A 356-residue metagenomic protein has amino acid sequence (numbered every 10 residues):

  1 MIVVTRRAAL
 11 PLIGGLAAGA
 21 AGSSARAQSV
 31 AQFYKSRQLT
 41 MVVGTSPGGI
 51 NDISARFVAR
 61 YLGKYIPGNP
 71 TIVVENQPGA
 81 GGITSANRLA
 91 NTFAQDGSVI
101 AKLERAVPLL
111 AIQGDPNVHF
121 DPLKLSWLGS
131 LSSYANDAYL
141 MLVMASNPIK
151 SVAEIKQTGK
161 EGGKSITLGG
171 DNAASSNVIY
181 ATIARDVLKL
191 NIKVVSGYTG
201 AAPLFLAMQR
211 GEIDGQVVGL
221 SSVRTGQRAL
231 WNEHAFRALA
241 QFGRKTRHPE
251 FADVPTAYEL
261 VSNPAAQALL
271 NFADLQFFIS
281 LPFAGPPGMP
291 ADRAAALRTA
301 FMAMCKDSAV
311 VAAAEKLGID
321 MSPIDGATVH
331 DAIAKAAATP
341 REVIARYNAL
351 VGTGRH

Functional and structural regions predicted by a protein language model:
M1-L16: N-terminal secretory signal peptides and thylakoid transit peptides that target proteins across membranes
R26-M41, P67-P70, F93-V99, K156-T167 (+5 more regions): Immediate post-signal peptide segment of exported/extracytoplasmic ligand-binding proteins
T40-A55, P78-G81, G169-S176: Extracytoplasmic "Venus flytrap"
R56, I83-D96, T182-V187, A202-Q216 (+3 more regions): Short helices/loops that flank or line small-molecule/ion binding pockets
K64, R88-V99, P108-P203, A207-R210 (+2 more regions): Hinge/capping helix and adjacent helix->loop/strand transition within the periplasmic-binding protein
T71-G79, G129, L168-D171, I192-G200 (+2 more regions): Short beta-strand-to-loop elements that line the ligand-binding cleft of bilobed periplasmic-binding protein-like
A101-V107, G200-A201, Q216-R224, Q241-R244 (+1 more regions): Beta->alpha turn/N-cap motifs
G226-C305, G352-H356: C-terminal lobe and pocket-closing loops of periplasmic/extracytoplasmic Venus-flytrap solute-binding proteins
